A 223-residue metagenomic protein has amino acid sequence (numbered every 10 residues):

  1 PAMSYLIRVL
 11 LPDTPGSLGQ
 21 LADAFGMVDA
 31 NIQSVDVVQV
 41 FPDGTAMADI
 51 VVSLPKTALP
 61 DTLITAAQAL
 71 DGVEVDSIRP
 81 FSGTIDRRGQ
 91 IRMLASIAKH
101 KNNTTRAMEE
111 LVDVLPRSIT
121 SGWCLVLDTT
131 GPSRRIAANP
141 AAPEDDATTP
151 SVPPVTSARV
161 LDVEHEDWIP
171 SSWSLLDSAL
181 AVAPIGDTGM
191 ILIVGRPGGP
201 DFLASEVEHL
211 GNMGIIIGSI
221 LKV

Functional and structural regions predicted by a protein language model:
A2-N102: A conserved regulatory-domain signal marking ACT and ACT-like small-molecule sensing domains and adjacent regulatory
N102-P140, A147: Helix-loop-beta substructure at the N-terminus of cytosolic sensory domains that couple signal/ligand detection
L127-G195: GAF sensory domains
F202-S219: Amphipathic alpha-helical "output/dimerization" segments
